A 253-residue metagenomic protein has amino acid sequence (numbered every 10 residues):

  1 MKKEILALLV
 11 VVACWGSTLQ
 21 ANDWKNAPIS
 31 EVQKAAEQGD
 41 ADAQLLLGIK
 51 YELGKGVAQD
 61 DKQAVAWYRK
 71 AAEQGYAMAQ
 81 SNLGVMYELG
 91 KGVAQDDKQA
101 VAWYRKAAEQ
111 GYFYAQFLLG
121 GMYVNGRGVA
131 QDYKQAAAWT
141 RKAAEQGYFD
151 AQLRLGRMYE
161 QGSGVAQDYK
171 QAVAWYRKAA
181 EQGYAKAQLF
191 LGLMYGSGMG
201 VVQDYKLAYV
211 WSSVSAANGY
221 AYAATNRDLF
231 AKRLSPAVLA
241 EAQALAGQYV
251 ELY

Functional and structural regions predicted by a protein language model:
M1-E4: Positively charged n-region of N-terminal signal peptides that target proteins for export
A7-W15: Bacterial N-terminal signal peptides
D23-A27, Y220-Y253: Terminal, low-structured helical/coil segments at or just beyond the last alpha-helical repeat
V32, E37-D40, L53-K55, D60 (+15 more regions): Short helix-capping/linker turns of helical repeat alpha-solenoids
L46-L53, N82-L89, L118-N125, R154-Q161 (+2 more regions): Hydrophobic face of amphipathic alpha-helices that form TPR/SEL1-like repeat modules and related alpha-solenoid
K50, A71, M86, A107 (+8 more regions): TPR/TPR-like alpha-solenoid repeats
